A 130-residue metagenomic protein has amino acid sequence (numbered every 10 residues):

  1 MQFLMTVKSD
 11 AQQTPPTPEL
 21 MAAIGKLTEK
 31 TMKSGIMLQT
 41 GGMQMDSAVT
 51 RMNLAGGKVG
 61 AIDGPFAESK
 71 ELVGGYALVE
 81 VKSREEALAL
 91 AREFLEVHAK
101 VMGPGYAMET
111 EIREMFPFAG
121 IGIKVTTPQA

Functional and structural regions predicted by a protein language model:
M1-A130: Conserved, structured core segments of small domains
